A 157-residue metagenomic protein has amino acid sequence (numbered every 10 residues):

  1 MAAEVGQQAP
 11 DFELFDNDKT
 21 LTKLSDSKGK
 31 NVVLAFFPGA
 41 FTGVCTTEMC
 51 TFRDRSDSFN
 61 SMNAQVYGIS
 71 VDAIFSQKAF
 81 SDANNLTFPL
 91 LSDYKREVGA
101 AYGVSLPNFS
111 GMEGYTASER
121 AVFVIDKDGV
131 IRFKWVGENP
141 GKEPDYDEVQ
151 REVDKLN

Functional and structural regions predicted by a protein language model:
M1-N157: Chalcogenol-based redox active-site neighborhoods
